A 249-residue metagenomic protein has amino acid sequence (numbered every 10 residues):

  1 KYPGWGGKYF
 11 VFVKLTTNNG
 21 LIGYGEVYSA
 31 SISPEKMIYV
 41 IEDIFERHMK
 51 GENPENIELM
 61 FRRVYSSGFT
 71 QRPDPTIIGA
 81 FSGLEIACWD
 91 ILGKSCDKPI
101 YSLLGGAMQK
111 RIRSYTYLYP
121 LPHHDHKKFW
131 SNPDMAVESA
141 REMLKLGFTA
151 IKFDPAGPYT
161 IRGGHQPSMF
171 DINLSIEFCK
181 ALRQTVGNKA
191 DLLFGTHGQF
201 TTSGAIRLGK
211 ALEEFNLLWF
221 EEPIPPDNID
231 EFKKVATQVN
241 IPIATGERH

Functional and structural regions predicted by a protein language model:
K1-K14: Short, Gly/Pro- and small/polar-rich lid/capping loops
T16-S95: Metal- or metallocofactor-binding catalytic centers and their adjacent structured scaffolds across diverse enzyme
N18, E46, K50-P54, S66-F69 (+4 more regions): Generic secondary-structure signature for well-ordered alpha-helical cores
E85-L121, L144-T149: Glycine-rich, aromatic-flanked loop segments that form ligand/cofactor-binding clefts across common enzyme folds
R111, T116-K234, Q238: Metal-dependent enolase-superfamily TIM-barrel catalytic cores that perform enediolate-based chemistry
Y115, P242-T245: Short hydrophobic/aromatic-enriched beta-strand-loop microsegments
G195-T196, G246-R248: Short acidic/histidine-rich active-site segments
